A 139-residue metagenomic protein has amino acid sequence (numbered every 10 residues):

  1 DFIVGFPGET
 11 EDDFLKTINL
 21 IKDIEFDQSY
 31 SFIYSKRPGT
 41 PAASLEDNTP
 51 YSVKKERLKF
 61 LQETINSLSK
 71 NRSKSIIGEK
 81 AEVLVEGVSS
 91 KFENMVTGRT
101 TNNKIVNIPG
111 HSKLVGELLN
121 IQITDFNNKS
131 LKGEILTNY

Functional and structural regions predicted by a protein language model:
D1-T40, F60-N71: Conserved C-terminal portion of the radical SAM core fold that forms the substrate/S-adenosylmethionine-binding
S44-Y139: Terminal RNA-binding accessory module
